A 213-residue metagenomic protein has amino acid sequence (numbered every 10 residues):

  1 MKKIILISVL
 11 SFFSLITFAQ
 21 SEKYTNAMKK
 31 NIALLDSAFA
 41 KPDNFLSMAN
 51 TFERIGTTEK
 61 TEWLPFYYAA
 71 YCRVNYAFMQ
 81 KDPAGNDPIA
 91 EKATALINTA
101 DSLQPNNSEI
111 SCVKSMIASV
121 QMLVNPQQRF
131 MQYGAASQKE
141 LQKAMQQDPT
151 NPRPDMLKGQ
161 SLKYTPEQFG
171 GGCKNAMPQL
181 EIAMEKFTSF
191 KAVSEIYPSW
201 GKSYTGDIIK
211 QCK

Functional and structural regions predicted by a protein language model:
M1-T25: Bacterial Sec-dependent N-terminal signal peptides
S21-L35, T58-Q80, N106-N125, T150-T165 (+1 more regions): Amphipathic alpha-helical repeat scaffolds of TPR domains
S37-T51, A84-A95, M131-Q138, M177-M184: Helix-turn-helix repeat elements of alpha-solenoid scaffolds
P42-D43, M79, P83-P88, V124-Q132 (+2 more regions): Short coil/turn and helix-start
I55, A100, K143-A144, A183: Canonical positions in the second alpha-helix
D87-S137: Hydrophobic, well-structured mid-protein blocks that either form specific transmembrane helices
R129-G134, Q138-P154, Q160-G171: Outer-membrane beta-barrel transmembrane domain signature
